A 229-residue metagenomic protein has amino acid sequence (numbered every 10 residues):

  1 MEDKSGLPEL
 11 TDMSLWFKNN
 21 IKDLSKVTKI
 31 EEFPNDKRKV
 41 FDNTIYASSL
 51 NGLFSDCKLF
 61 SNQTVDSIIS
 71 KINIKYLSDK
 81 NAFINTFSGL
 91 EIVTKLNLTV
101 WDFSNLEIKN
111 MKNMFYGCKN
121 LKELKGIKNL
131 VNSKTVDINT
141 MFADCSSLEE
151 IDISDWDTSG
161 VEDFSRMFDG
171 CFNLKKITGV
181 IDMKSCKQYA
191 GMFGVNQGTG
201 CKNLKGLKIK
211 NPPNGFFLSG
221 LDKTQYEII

Functional and structural regions predicted by a protein language model:
M1-I229: Negatively charged
